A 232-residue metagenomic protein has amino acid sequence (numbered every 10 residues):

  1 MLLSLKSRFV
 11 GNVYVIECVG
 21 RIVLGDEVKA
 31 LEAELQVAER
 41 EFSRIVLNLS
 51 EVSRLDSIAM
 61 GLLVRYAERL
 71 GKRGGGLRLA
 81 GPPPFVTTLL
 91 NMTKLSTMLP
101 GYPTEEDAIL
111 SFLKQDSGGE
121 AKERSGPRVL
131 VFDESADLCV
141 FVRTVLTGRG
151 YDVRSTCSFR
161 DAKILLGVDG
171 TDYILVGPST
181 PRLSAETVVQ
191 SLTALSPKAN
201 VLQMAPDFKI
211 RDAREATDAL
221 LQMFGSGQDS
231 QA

Functional and structural regions predicted by a protein language model:
M1-V10, E106-R128, F208-A232: Non-catalytic signal-transmission and effector/linker regions of two-component phosphorelay proteins
L2-Q36: STAS-typified acidic loop motif
G25-L99, E186-A194: Amphipathic alpha-helical interaction surfaces in cytosolic regulatory modules
R54, G170-T180: Active-site beta3 strand of CheY-like receiver
E105, T156-R160: Conserved Asp/Asn-Gly motif in the active-site loop of CheY-like receiver
G126-A136, V142-L146, I174: Conserved acidic segment of CheY-like receiver
G150-C157, L165: Short hydrophobic/Thr-rich beta-strand motif most characteristic of the beta2 strand and flanking loop of CheY-like
S158, S184-T187: Acidic catalytic/metal-coordinating carboxylates
